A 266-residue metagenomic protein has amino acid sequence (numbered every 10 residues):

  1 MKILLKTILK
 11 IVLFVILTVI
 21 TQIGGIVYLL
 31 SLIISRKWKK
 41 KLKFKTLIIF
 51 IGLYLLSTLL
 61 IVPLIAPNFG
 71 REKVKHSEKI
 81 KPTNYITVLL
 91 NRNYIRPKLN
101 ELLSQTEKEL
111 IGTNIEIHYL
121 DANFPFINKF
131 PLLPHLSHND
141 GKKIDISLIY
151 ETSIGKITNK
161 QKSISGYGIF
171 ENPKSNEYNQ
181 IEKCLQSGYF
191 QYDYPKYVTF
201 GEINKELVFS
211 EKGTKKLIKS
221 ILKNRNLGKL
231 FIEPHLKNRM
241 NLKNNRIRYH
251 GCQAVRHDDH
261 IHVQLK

Functional and structural regions predicted by a protein language model:
K2-K6, K10-T21, I26-S35, T46-L53 (+1 more regions): Catalytic cores and adjacent binding grooves of peptidoglycan-active enzymes
R36-K40: Eukaryotic intrinsically disordered, low-complexity regulatory regions enriched in Ser/Thr/Pro and acidic residues
T58-Y119, E206-S220: Active-site acidic/histidine clusters and adjacent loop/turn architecture that either coordinate catalytic ions
S104-L132, F231-R248: Extended, low-complexity, intrinsically disordered C-terminal regulatory tails of eukaryotic serine/threonine kinases
T113-I115, D140-I144, N226, H257-I261: Envelope-exposed proteins and targeting segments
H118-L120, K143-I149, F231, H262-Q264: Soluble periplasmic/extracytoplasmic beta-strand elements of cell-envelope proteins
I127-P134, G141-S147: Membrane-embedded segments
P134-N139, C252-V255: Short glycine-biased active-site loop of nucleotidyltransferases that positions the nucleotide triphosphate and helps
